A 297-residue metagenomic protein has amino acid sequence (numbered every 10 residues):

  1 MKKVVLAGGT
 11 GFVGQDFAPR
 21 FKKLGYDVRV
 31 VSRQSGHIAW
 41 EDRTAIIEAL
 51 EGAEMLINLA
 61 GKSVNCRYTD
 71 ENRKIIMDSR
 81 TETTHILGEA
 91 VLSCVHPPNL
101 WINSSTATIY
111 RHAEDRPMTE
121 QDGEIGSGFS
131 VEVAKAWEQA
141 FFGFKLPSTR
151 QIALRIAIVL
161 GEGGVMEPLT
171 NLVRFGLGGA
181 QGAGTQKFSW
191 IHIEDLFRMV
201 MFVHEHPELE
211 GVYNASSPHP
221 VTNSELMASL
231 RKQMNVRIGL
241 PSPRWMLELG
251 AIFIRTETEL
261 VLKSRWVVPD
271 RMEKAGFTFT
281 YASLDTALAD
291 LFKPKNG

Functional and structural regions predicted by a protein language model:
V4-K22: N-terminal Rossmann NAD(P)H-binding glycine-rich loop of SDR-like oxidoreductase domains
S35-I86: NAD(P)H-binding glycine-rich loop region in Rossmannoid oxidoreductase-like domains and their noncatalytic homologs
H85-S127: Conserved Rossmann-fold NAD(P)-dependent oxidoreductase catalytic core, especially the SDR/UDP-sugar
S105, Q139-E162: Conserved beta-loop-beta element that borders a ligand/cofactor-binding pocket
I125-G128, R155-G163, A183-I193, H204: Glycine-rich "substrate-gating" loop/helix at the edge of Rossmann-like oxidoreductase active sites
T170-G178, Q186-P220: Alpha-helical substrate-binding/gating segment
H206-I254, A289-N296: Mid/C-terminal beta-alpha module of Rossmann-like enzyme folds, strongest in SDR-family dehydrogenases/epimerases
I238, E259-G297: C-terminal amphipathic/interface module of NAD(P)-dependent oxidoreductases and related NAD-binding regulators
